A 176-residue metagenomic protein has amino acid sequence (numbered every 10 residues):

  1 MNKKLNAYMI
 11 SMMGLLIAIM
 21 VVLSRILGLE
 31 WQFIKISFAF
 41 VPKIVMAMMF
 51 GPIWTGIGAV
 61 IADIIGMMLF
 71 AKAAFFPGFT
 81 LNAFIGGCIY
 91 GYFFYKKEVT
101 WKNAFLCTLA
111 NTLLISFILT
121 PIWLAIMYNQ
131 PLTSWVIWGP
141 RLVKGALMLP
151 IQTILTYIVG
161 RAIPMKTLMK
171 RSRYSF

Functional and structural regions predicted by a protein language model:
M1-F176: Loop-helix junctions at membrane interfaces
